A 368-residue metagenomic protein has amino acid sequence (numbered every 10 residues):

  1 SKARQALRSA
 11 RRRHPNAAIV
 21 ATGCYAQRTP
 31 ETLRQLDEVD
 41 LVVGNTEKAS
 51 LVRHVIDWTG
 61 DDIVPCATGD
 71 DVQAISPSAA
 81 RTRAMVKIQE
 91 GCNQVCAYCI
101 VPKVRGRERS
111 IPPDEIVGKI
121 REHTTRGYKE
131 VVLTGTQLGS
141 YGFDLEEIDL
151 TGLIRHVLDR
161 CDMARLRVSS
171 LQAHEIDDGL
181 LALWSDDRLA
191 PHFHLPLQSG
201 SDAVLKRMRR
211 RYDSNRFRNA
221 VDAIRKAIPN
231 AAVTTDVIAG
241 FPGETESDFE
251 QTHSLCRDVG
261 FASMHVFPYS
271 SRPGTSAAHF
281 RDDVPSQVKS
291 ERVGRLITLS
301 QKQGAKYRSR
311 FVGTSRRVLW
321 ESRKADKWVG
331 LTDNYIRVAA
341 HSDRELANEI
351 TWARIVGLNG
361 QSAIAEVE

Functional and structural regions predicted by a protein language model:
S1-Y141, F193, N215-K226, E250 (+4 more regions): Proteins enriched for Cys/Gly/acidic motifs involved in redox and nucleic-acid/cofactor modification
V20, R28-T29, T125-F249: Conserved SAM/AdoMet-binding glycine-rich loop
A49, Q94, G139, H174 (+4 more regions): Glycine-centered loop/turn positions within well-structured domains that cap or flank conserved ligand/cofactor-binding
A79-T82, C92-Q94, L189, S199 (+5 more regions): Short flexible coil/turn linkers enriched for glycine and charged/polar residues that connect secondary-structure
C96, I116, L133, V168 (+7 more regions): Conserved, mostly hydrophobic/aromatic
G135, S170, L197-S199, T235-A239 (+6 more regions): Active-site proximal loops enriched in glycine and acidic residues that flank catalytic Cys/His/Asp and coordinate
D162, S185, G260-F261, S276-F280 (+2 more regions): Conserved N-terminal phosphate-binding loop of PLP-dependent enzymes in the Aspartate aminotransferase
H279-E368: Terminal RNA-binding accessory module
